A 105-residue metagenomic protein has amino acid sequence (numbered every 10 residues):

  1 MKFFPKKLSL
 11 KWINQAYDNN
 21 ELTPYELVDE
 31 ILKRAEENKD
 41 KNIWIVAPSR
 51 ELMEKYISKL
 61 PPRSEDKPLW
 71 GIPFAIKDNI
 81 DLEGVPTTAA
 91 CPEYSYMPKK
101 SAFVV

Functional and structural regions predicted by a protein language model:
M1-M97: Short, well-ordered alpha-helical
M97-V105: Short catalytic helix/loop segments, enriched in acidic residues and glycine and frequently bearing histidine
